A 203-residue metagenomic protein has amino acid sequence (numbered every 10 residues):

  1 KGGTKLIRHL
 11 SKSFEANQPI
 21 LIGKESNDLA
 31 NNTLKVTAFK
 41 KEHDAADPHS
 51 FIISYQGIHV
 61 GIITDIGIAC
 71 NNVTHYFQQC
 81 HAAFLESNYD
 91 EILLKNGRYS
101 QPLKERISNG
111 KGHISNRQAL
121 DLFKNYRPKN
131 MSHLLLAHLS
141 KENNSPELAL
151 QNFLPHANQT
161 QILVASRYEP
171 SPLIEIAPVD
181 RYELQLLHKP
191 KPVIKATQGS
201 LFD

Functional and structural regions predicted by a protein language model:
K1, G23, K40-E42, E86 (+1 more regions): Residues at the C-termini of beta-strands that transition into short coil/loop
K1-G2, D65, L139, R167: Cofactor-binding loop segments of dinucleotide-utilizing enzymes, especially the Rossmann-like FAD- and NAD(P)+-binding
K1-H9, I92, N143-N144, P170-L173: Short, charged/polar "capping" segments at the starts of alpha-helices and the immediately preceding loops
K1-N27: Active-site HxH/HxHxD metal-binding segment of metal-dependent hydrolases
S11-Q18, N31-L34, N130, N158-T160: A short helix-to-beta-strand connector/capping loop
N17-G23, T37, L163-A165: General small-molecule cofactor/ligand-binding pocket signal
I22-A82, L173-P178, Y182-D203: Core dinuclear metal-dependent hydrolase active-site scaffold
N71-R167: Cap/insert and terminal regions of metallo-dependent hydrolase folds
